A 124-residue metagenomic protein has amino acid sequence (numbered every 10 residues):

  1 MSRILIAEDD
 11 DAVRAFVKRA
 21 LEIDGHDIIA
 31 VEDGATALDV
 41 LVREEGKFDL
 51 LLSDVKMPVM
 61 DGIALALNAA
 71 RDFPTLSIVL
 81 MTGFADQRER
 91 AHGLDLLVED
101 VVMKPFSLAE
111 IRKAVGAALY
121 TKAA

Functional and structural regions predicted by a protein language model:
E8: Conserved acidic carboxylate
A15-I23: Charged docking surfaces used in two-component/phosphorelay signaling
G25-E32, D39-V40: Short hydrophobic/Thr-rich beta-strand motif most characteristic of the beta2 strand and flanking loop of CheY-like
D33-T36, D61-L65: Acidic catalytic/metal-coordinating carboxylates
M57: Receiver (REC) domain active-site loop signature in two-component systems and cognate sites in sensor histidine kinases
A64, A85-V102, A109, K113: Alpha4 helix (beta4-alpha4-beta5 surface) of REC/receiver domains from two-component response regulators
F106-A118, A123: C-terminal output helix
